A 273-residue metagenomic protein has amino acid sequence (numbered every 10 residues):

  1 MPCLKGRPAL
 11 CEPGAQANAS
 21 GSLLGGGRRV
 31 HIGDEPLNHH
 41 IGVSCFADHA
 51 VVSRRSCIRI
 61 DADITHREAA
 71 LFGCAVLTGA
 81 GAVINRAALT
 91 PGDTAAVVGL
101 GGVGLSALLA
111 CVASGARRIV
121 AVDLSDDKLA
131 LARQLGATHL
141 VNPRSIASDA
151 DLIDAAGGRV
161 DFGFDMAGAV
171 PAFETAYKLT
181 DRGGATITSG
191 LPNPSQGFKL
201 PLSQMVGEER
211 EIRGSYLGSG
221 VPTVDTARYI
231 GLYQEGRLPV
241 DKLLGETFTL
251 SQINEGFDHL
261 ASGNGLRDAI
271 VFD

Functional and structural regions predicted by a protein language model:
M1-C57: Glycine-rich phosphate/adenylate-binding loop and adjacent beta-alpha elements of nucleotide- or dinucleotide-binding
G33-F46, I64-N85, V97-S106: A glycine-rich, Thr/Ser-enriched phosphate-binding loop motif common to dinucleotide/cofactor-binding enzymes
N85-T90, A156-G157: Glycine-rich helix-loop-beta junction characteristic of Rossmann-like nucleotide cofactor-binding loops
T94-L100, V112-T175: Adenosine-nucleotide cofactor-binding segment
S125, P192, G218: Residues in the short beta-alpha loop(s) of Rossmann-like NAD(P)-binding domains
E174-K178, T223-D273: C-terminal hydrophobic helical "lid"/dimerization subdomain of Rossmann-like NAD(P)H-dependent oxidoreductases
T180-S195: ADP-ribose/adenylate-binding Rossmann-like module
A185-I187, L200-K242: Rossmann-fold dehydrogenase core element
